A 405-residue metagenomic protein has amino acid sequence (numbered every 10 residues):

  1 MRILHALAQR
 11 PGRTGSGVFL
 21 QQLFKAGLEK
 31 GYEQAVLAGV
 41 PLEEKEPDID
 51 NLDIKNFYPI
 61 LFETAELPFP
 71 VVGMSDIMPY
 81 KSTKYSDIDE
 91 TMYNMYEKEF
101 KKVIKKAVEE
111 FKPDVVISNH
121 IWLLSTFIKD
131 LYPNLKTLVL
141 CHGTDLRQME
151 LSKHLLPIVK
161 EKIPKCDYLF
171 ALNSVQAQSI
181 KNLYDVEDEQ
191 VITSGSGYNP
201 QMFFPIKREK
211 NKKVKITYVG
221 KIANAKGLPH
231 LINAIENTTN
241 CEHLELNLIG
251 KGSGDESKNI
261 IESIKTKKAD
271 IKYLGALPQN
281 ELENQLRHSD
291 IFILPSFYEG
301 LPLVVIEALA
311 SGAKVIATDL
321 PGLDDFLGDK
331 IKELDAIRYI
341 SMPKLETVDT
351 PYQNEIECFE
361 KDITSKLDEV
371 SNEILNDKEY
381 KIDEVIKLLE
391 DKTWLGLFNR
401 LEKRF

Functional and structural regions predicted by a protein language model:
V18, V214, A223-N237: A conserved mid-protein helix/loop that constitutes part of the nucleotide-sugar donor-binding site
L42-K105: A conserved catalytic-core segment of Leloir-type glycosyltransferases
M149-K153, E189, G197-K213: Acidic anion/phosphate-binding donor-loop and adjacent secondary structure in glycosyltransferase catalytic cores
V219, E245-N259, Y273-G275: Glycosyltransferase donor-sugar binding loop
K258-N280: Nucleotide-activated donor-binding/catalytic signature segment of Leloir-type glycosyltransferases, i.e., the conserved
A276-L277, N284-S289: Short alpha-helical donor nucleotide-sugar binding micro-motif in glycosyltransferases
F297: Aromatic "clamp/platform" in nucleotide-sugar-dependent glycosyltransferases that forms part of the donor/acceptor
K314-A317, G322-D324, G328, D335: Short hydrophobic beta-strand element within catalytic cores of glycosyltransferases and related nucleotide-activated
